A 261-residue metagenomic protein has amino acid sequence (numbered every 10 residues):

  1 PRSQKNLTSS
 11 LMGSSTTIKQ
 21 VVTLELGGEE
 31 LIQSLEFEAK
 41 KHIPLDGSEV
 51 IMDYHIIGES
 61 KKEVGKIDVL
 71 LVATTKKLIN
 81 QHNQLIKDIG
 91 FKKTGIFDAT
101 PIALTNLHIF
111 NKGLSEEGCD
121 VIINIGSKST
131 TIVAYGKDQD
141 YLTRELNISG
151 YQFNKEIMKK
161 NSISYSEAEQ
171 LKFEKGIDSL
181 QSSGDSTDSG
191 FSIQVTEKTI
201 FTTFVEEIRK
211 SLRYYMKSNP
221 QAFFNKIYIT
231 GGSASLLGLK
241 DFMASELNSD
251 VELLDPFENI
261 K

Functional and structural regions predicted by a protein language model:
P1, F110-G118, E207-Y215: Phosphate-interacting basic helix/loop segments used at nucleotide- and nucleic-acid interfaces
P1-S10: N-terminal glycine/serine-rich phosphate-binding loop of ATP-dependent small-molecule kinases, especially carbohydrate
S10-N111, K226, P256-K261: Active-site neighborhood for divalent-cation/phosphate handling
Q20-T23, Q84, A134-G136, L146 (+2 more regions): Short amphipathic alpha-helical segments
V64-L171: Small-residue (GG/TT-enriched) beta-loop-alpha framework at ligand/catalytic clefts
K160, A168-F224, S233: Adenine-nucleotide phosphate-binding core of ATP-dependent small-molecule kinases
A222-E252: Glycine-rich phosphate-binding loops at beta-strand->alpha-helix junctions
